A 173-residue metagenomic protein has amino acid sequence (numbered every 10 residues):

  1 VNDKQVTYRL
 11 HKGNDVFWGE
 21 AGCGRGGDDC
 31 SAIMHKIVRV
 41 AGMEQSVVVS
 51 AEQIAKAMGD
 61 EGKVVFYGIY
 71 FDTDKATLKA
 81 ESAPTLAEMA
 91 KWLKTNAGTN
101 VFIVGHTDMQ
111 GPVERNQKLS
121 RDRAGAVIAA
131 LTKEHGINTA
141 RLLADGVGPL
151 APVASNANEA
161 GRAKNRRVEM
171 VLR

Functional and structural regions predicted by a protein language model:
V1-V16: A cross-family detector of function-defining hotspots
K4-V6, C30-I33, R166-V168: Short beta-strand micro-motifs in enzyme catalytic cores
Y8, I69-F71, M170: Preference for bulky hydrophobic residues occupying beta-strand positions in well-ordered beta-sheet regions
N14-V101, K133-A140: Periplasmic peptidoglycan-binding/tethering modules of Gram-negative envelope proteins
T77-A83, V104-R173: Periplasmic OmpA-like peptidoglycan-binding domain that tethers envelope proteins to the cell wall
